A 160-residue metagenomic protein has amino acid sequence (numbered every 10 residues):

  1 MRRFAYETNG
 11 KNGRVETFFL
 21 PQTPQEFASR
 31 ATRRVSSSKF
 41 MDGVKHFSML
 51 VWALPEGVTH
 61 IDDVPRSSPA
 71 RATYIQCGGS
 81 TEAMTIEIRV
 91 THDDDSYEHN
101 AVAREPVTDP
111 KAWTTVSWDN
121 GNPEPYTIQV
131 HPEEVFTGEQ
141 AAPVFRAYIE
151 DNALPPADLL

Functional and structural regions predicted by a protein language model:
M1-V58, G78-L160: Acidic, proline/glycine-rich low-complexity IDRs
I61-P69: Glycine-rich loop at the start of a catalytic domain that most often binds anionic cofactors/ligands
A72-I75: Helix-adjacent hinge/juxtasegments
